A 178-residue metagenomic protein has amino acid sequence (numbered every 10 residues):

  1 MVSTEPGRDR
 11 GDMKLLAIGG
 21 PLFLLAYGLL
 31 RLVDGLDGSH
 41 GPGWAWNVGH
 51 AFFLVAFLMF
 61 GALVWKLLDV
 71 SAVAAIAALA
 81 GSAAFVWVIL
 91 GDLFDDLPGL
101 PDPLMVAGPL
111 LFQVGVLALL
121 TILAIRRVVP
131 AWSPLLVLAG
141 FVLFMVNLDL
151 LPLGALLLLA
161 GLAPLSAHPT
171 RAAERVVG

Functional and structural regions predicted by a protein language model:
V2-G178: Hydrophobic, aromatic-enriched alpha-helical segments typical of multi-pass transmembrane helices
